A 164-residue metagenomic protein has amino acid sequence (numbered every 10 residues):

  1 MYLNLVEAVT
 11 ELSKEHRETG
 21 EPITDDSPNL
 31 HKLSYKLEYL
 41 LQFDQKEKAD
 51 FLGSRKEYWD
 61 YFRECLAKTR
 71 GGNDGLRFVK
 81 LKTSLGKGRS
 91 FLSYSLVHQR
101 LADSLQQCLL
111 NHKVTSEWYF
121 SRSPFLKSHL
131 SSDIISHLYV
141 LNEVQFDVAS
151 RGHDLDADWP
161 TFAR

Functional and structural regions predicted by a protein language model:
M1-H16, R122-R164: Eukaryotic intrinsically disordered, low-complexity regions
M1-S123: N-terminal, leucine/charged-rich tether regions that mediate assembly and partner docking in large macromolecular
